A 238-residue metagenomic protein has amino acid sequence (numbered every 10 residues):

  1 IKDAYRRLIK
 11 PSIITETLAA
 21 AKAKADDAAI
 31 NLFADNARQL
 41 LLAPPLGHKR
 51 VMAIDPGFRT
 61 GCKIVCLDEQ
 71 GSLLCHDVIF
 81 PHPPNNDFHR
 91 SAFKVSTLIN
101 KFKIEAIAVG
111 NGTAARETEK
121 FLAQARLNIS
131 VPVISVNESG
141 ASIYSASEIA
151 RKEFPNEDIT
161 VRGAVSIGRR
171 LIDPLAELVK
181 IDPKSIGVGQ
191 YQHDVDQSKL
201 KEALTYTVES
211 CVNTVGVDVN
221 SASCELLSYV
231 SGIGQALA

Functional and structural regions predicted by a protein language model:
I1-G47: Extended, charged alpha/beta regions that create polyanion-binding interfaces
P45-L73, L171: Gly/Thr-rich phosphate-binding beta-strand-loop-beta motif of the actin/hexokinase/Hsp70
P56, E69-Q70, V78-I79, G112 (+3 more regions): Short, ordered loop/turn segments at secondary-structure junctions
G61-E69, V78-I79, T118-F121, I143-A150 (+4 more regions): Short acidic, glycine/serine/threonine-rich loops at helix termini
G71-I104, A108: Nucleic-acid-processing active sites and adjacent nucleic-acid-binding tracks, predominantly divalent metal-dependent
P83-N85, P132-D173: Short alpha-helix plus adjacent loop in nuclease-associated cores
E105-A114, I134: Short glycine-rich phosphate-binding loop at a beta-alpha junction
K152-A238: Long, highly charged, low-complexity intrinsically disordered interaction regions that mediate electrostatic DNA/RNA
